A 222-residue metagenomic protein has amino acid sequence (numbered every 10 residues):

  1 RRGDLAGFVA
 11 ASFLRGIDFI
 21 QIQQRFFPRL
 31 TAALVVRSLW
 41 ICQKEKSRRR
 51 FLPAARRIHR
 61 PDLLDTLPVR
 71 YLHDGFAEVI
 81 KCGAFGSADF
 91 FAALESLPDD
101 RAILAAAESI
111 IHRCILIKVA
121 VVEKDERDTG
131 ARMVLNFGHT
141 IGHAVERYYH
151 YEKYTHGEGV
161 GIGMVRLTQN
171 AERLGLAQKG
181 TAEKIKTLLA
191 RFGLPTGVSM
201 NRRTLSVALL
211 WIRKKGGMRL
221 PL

Functional and structural regions predicted by a protein language model:
R1-L14, M133-V145: Glycine/serine-rich anion-binding loops at beta->alpha junctions that coordinate negatively charged ligand groups
G7-L97: A glycine/threonine-rich phosphate-anchoring loop and its flanking beta-alpha core in nucleotide/phosphate-binding
Q21, D89, T155, G159 (+2 more regions): Alpha-helix N-cap and coil->helix boundary residues
A77-I80, L176-L222: C-terminal charged capping/lid subdomain of soluble metabolic enzymes
D89-L94, D125-R127, M200-N201, R219-L222: Short coil/turn segments at secondary-structure boundaries
P98-K153: Oxyanion-binding "anion nests"
T140-K184: Internal helical hairpin/lid segments
